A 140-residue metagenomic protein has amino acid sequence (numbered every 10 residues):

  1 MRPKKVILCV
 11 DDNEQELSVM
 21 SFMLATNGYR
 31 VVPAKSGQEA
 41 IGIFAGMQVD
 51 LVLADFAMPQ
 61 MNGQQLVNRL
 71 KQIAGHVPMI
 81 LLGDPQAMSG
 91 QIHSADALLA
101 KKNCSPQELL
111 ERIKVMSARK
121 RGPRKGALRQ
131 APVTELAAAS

Functional and structural regions predicted by a protein language model:
M1-V6, Q107-S140: Non-catalytic signal-transmission and effector/linker regions of two-component phosphorelay proteins
P3-Q15, M20-L24, V52: Conserved acidic segment of CheY-like receiver
G28-K35, I43: Short hydrophobic/Thr-rich beta-strand motif most characteristic of the beta2 strand and flanking loop of CheY-like
K35-E39, N62-L66: Acidic catalytic/metal-coordinating carboxylates
A45-M47, R69-H76, H93: Conserved phosphotransfer cores of two-component systems
D55: Active-site residues of response regulator receiver
M58: Receiver (REC) domain active-site loop signature in two-component systems and cognate sites in sensor histidine kinases
Q65, L81-E111, V115: Alpha4 helix (beta4-alpha4-beta5 surface) of REC/receiver domains from two-component response regulators
